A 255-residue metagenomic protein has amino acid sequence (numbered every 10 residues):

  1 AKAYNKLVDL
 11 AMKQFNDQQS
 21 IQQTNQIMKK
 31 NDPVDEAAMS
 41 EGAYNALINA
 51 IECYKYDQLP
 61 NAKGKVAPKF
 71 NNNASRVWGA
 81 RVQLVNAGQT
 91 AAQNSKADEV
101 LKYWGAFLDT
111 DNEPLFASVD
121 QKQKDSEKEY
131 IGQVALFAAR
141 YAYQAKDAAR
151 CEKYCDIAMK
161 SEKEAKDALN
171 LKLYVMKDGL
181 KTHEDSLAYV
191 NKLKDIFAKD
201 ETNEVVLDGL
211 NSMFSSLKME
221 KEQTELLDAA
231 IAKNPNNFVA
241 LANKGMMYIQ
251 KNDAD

Functional and structural regions predicted by a protein language model:
A1, F238, Q250-D255: Eukaryotic alpha-helical solenoid repeat scaffolds
A3, F116-Q123, V134, D167-L169 (+2 more regions): TPR alpha-solenoid repeat register
L7, Q14, A80, A87 (+5 more regions): Structural register within alpha-helical repeat arrays
L7-D98, K102, A106-Q133, A148-A149 (+2 more regions): Short coil/linker segments at helix-helix boundaries
M12, D35, A92, A142-Y143 (+4 more regions): Hydrophobic/aromatic side-chain positions at a characteristic register within alpha-helices of tetratricopeptide repeats
A50-C53, F107, I157-A158, D195-I196 (+1 more regions): Canonical positions in the second alpha-helix
N112, K163-E164, A198-T202, P235-N236: Short coil turns that delineate tetratricopeptide repeat
K146-K153, L180-K192, L217-A229, N252-D255: Structural signature of tandem alpha-helical TPR/SEL1-like repeats, specifically the intra-repeat loop/turn
